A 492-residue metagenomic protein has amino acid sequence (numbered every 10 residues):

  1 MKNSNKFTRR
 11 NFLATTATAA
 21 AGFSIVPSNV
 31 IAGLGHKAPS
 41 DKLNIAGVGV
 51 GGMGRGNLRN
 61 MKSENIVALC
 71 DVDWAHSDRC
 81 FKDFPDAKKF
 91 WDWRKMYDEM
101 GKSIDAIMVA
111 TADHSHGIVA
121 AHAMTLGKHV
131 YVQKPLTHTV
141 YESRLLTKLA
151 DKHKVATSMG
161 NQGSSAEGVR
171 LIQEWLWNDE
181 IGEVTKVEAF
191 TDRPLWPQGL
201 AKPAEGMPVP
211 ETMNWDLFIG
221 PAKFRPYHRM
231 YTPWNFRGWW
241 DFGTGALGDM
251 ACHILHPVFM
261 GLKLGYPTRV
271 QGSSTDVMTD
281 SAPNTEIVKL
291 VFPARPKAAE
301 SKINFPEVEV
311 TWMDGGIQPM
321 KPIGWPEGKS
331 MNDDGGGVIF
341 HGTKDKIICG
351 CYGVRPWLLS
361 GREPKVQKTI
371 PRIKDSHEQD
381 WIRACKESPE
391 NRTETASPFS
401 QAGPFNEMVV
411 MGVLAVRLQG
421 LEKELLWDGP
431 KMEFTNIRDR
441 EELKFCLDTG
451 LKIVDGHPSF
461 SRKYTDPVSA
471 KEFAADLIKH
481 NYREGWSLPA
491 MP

Functional and structural regions predicted by a protein language model:
K2-A20: N-terminal secretory signal peptides and thylakoid transit peptides that target proteins across membranes
T16-F84, G163-A166, V258: N-terminal Rossmann-like dinucleotide-binding module
A32, G49, M53, N57 (+11 more regions): Predominantly a Rossmann-like dinucleotide-binding segment in NAD(P)-dependent oxidoreductases
H36, G56-L58, K62, C70 (+4 more regions): Glycine-enriched catalytic-core subsegment of oxygenase/oxidase enzymes
K88-D92: Short acidic-hydrophobic, aromatic-tinged amphipathic segments that line or gate anion-handling sites
K95-K102: Short amphipathic alpha-helix with an adjacent loop that forms part of the alpha/beta core around
I107-M108: N-terminal Rossmann-like NAD(P) cofactor-binding module of classical short-chain dehydrogenase/reductase
A112, G117-S165, D179: Beta-strand-loop-alpha-helix segment that lines the small-molecule cofactor/substrate pocket of alpha/beta enzymes
